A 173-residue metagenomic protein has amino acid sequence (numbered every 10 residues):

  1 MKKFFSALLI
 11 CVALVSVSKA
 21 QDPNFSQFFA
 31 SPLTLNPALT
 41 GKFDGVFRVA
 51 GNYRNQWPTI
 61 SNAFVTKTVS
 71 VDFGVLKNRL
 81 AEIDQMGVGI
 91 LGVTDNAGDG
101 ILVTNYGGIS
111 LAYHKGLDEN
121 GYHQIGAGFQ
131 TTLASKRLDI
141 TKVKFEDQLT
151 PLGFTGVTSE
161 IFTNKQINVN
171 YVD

Functional and structural regions predicted by a protein language model:
M1-N24: Bacterial Sec-dependent N-terminal signal peptides
Q21-D173: Subset of outer-membrane beta-barrel
